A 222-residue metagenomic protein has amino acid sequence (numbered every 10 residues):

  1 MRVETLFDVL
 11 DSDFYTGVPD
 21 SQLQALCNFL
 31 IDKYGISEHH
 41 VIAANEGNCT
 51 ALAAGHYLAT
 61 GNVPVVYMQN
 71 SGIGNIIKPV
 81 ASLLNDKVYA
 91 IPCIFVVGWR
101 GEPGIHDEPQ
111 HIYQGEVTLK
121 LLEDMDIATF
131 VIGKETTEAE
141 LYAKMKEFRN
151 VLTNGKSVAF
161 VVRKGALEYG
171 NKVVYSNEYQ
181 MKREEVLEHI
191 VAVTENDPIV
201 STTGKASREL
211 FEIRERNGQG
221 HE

Functional and structural regions predicted by a protein language model:
M1-K120, I127, V131-G155, A159-E222: Thiamine diphosphate
